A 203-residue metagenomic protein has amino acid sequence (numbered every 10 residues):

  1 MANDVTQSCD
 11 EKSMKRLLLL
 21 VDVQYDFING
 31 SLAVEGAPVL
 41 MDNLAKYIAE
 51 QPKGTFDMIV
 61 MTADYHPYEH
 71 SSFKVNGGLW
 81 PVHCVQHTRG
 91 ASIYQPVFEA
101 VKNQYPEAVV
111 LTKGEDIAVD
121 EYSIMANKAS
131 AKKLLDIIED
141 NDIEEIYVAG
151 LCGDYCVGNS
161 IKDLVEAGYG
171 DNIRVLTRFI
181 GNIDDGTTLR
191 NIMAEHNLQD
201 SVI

Functional and structural regions predicted by a protein language model:
A2-L19, V23-D26, A37-M58, P67-V75 (+1 more regions): Active-site-adjacent betaalpha module
G30-S31: Conserved ATPase-coupling elements of RecA-like P-loop NTPase cores
V34: Active-site rim/loop-helix segments in enzyme catalytic domains that contact anionic ligands
D64: Non-transmembrane functional regions of envelope-associated proteins
